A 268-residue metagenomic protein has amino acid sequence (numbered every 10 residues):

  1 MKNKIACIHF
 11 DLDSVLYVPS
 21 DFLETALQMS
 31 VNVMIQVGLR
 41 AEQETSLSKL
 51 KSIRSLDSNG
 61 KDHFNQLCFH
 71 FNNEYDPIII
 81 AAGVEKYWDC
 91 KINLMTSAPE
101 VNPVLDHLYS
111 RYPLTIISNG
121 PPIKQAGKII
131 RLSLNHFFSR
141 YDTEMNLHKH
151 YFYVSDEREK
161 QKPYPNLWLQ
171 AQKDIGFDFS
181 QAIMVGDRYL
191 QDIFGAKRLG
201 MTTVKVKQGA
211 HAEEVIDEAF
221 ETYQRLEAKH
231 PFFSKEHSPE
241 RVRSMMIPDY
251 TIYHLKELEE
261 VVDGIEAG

Functional and structural regions predicted by a protein language model:
M1-I5, D106, T115, P121-G268: Asp-based, Mg2+/Mn2+-dependent phosphohydrolase catalytic module
M1-T45: Active-site neighborhood of HAD-like aspartate-dependent phosphohydrolases
L23-N32, G60-N65, P122, A126: An amphipathic alpha-helix signature
T25, M29, Q66, P103 (+2 more regions): Alpha-helical elements of Rossmann-like donor-binding domains used by nucleotide-donor carbohydrate transfer enzymes
V37-A41, F71-Y75, L134-S139, G176: Short helix-capping segments at alpha-helix termini
A41, K51-K86: A metal-dependent, Asp-based hydrolase signature
D62, I78, E85-I116, P165: Short, acidic loop-to-helix structural element flanking the phosphoryl-transfer center in phosphate-processing enzymes
D76, I80-G83, L94, F152 (+2 more regions): N-terminal targeting leaders of exported, membrane, and organelle-targeted proteins
